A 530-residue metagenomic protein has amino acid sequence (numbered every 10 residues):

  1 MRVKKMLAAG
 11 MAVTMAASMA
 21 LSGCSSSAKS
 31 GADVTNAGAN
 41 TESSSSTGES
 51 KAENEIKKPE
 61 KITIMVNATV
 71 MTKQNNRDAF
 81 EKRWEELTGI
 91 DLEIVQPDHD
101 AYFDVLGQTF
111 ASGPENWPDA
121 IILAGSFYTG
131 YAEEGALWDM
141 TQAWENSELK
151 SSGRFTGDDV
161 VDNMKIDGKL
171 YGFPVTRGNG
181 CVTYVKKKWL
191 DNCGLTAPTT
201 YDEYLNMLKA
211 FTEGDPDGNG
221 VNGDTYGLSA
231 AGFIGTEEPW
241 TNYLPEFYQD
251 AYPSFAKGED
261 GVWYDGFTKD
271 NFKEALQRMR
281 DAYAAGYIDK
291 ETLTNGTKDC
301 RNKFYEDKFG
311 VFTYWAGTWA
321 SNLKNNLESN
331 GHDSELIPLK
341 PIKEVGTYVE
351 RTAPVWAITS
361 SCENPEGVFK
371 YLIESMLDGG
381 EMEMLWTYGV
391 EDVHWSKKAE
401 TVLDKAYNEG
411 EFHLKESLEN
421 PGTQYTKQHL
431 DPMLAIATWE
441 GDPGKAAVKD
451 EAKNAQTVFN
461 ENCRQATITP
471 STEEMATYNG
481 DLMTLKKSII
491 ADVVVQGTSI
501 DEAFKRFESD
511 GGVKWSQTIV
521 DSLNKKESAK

Functional and structural regions predicted by a protein language model:
K5-A16: Sec-dependent N-terminal signal peptides
A8-G10, S25-E203, F255, W263-F267 (+2 more regions): Conserved N-terminal structural module of periplasmic/extracytoplasmic solute-binding proteins
S18-G23: C-terminal motif of bacterial Sec signal peptides marking the signal peptidase cleavage site
N54-E55, D139-T156, T196, D250-D270 (+4 more regions): Short, solvent-exposed loop/beta-turn-alpha elements that line the ligand-binding surface or hinge of extracytoplasmic
K58-I62, T88-L92, G113-D119, A136 (+7 more regions): Loop/turn elements at helix/coil->beta-strand transitions in domains of secreted/extracellular proteins
N67, K370-A491, G497: Conserved small-residue motifs centered on glycine
T129, F233-S254, Q277, Y283-T423: Extracytoplasmic/periplasmic substrate-binding proteins
K165-E238, F255-D299, K303, I358-K370 (+3 more regions): Helix-loop-helix "hinge/cap" segment bordering the ligand-binding cleft or interdomain interface
